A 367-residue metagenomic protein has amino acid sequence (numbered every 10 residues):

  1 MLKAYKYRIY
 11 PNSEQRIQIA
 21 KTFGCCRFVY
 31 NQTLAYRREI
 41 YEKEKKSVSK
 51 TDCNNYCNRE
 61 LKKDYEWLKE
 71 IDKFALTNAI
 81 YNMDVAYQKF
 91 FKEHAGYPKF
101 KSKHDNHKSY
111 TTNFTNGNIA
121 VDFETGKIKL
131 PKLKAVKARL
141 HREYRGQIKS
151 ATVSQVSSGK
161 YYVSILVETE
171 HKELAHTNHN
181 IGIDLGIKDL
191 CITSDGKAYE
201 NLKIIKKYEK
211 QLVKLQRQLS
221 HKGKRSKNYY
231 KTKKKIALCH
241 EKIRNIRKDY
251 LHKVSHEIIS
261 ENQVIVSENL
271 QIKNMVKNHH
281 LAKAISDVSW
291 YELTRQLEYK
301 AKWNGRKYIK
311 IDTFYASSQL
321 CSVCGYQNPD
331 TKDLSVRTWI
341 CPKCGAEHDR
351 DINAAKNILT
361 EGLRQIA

Functional and structural regions predicted by a protein language model:
M1-L76: Gly/serine-rich nucleotide phosphate-binding loop at the start of the catalytic core of nucleotide/ADP-ribose-handling
A4-R8, S150, N180: Well-ordered beta-strand positions in beta-sheet-rich domains
Y7-I9, A135-A138, Y199-N201: Generic detection of short hydrophobic beta-strand segments and adjacent strand-loop junctions
I17-A20, G24-R27, F74-Y81, H252 (+4 more regions): Non-catalytic, well-ordered alpha-helical scaffold segments
T33, A79-F90, I352-G362, I366: Stable alpha-helical structural segments in soluble proteins, enriched in small hydrophobic residues
L34, R38-Y41, Y87, F91-P98 (+1 more regions): Long, hydrophobic, amphipathic alpha-helical segments used as structural scaffolds
D52-V156: Acidic carboxylate diad motif detector
R142-Y144, S157-A367: Positively charged, helix-rich recognition surfaces that bind polyanionic ligands
